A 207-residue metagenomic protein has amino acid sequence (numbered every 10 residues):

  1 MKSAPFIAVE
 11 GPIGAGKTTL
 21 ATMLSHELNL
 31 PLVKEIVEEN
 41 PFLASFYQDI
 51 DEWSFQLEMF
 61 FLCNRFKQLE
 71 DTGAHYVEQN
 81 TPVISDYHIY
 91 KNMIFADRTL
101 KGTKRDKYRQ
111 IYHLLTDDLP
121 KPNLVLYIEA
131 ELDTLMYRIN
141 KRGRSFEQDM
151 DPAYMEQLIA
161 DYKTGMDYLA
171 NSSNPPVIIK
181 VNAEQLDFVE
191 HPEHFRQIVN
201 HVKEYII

Functional and structural regions predicted by a protein language model:
K2-F6: Pre-Walker A (Motif I) flank of P-loop NTPase domains
V9: Hydrophobic anchor at the beta1->P-loop junction of P-loop NTPases
P12: P-loop (Walker A) phosphate-binding loop of NTP-binding proteins
K17: Conserved lysine of the Walker
T22, H26-N64: Conserved substrate/cofactor phosphate-moiety recognition/catalytic segment in nucleotide-dependent phosphotransferases
L57-P120: Glycine-rich phosphate-binding loop used to anchor ATP phosphates in small-molecule kinases, encompassing both
N92-K163: A glycine- and Lys/Arg-enriched "phosphate-lid" helix/loop adjacent to the NTP-binding pocket of small-molecule kinases
N140-I207: NTP-dependent small-molecule kinase module
